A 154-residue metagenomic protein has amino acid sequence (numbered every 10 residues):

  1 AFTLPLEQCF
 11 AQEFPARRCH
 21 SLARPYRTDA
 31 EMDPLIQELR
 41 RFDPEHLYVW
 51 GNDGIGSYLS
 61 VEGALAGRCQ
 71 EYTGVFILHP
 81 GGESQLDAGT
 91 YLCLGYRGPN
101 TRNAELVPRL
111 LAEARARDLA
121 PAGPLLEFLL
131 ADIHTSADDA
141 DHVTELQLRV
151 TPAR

Functional and structural regions predicted by a protein language model:
A1-R154: A solvent-exposed interaction/effector surface
